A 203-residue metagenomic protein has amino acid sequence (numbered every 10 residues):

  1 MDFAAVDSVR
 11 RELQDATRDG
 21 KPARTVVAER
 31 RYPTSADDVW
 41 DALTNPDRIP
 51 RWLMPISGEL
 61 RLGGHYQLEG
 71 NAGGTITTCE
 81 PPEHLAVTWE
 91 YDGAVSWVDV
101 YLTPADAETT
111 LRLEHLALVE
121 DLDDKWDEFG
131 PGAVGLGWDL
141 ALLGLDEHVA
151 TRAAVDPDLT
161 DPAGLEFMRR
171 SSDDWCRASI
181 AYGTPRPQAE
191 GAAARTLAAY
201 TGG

Functional and structural regions predicted by a protein language model:
M1-G20, A117-G203: Terminal "cap-and-tail" regions of soluble proteins that handle hydrophobic small molecules
D19-K21, V27-A28, T34, P46-T78 (+1 more regions): Short beta-edge strand/loop motif at the mouth of beta-sheet-based domains
R30, G74-T77, W97-P104: Hydrophobic/aromatic beta-strand elements that line small-molecule binding cavities or substrate pockets in beta-rich
L68, L85-V87, L111-L113: Short hydrophobic/aromatic-rich beta-strand segments that constitute the beta-sheet cores of beta-sandwich/beta-barrel
P81-P82, D92-A94, A105-E108: Short strand-connecting beta-turns/loops that link adjacent beta-strands
W89-G93, L102-P104, H115-A117: A short beta-strand motif that forms part of the nucleic acid-binding face of small beta-barrel RNA-binding folds
A105-D123: Short acidic, glycine/tyrosine-flanked loop/strand segments centered on an H-E-D-like triad
